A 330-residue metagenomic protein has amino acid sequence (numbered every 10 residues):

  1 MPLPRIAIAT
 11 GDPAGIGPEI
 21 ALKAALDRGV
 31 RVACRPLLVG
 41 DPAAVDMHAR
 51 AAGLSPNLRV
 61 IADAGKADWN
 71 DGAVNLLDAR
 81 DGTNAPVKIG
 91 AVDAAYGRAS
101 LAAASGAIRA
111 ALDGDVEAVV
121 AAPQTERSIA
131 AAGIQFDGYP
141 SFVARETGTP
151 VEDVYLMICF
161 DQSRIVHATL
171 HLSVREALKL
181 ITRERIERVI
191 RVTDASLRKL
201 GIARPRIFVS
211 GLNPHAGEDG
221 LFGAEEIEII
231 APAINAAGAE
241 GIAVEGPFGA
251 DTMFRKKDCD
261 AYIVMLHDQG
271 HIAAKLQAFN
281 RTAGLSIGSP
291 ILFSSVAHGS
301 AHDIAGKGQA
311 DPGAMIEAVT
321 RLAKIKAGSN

Functional and structural regions predicted by a protein language model:
M1-Y139, L180, E184-S294, H298-S300 (+1 more regions): Contiguous, glycine/small-aliphatic-enriched amphipathic segments in soluble metabolic enzymes
A131-Y155: Glycine/threonine-rich beta-strand-loop-alpha-helix active-site module that forms ligand/phosphate-binding
E146-S163, I287-D303: Short, flexible loop segments at boundaries between secondary-structure elements
I158-R188: Ligand-binding beta-strand-loop-alpha-helix segment within the catalytic cores of soluble metabolic enzymes
